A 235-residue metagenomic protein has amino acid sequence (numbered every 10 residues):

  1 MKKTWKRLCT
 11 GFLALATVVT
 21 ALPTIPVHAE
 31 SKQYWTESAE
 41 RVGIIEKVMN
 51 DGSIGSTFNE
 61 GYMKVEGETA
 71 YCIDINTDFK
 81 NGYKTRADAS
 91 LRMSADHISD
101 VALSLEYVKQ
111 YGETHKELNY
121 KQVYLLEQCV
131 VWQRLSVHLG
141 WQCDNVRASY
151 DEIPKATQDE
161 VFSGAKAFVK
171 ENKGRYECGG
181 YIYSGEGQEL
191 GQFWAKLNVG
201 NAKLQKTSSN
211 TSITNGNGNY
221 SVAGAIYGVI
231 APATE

Functional and structural regions predicted by a protein language model:
K2-F12: Bacterial N-terminal signal peptides that target proteins for export
T10, V18-V27: C-terminal segment of classical bacterial N-terminal signal peptides
T17, E30, V101-T114, Q122 (+1 more regions): Solvent-exposed loop/turn and edge beta-strand elements of beta-rich ligand-binding domains
L22, W132-V137, S209, P232: Residue-level marker of positions within ordered structural domains that often coincide with functionally constrained
E30-W194: Short, surface-exposed polybasic-aromatic patches that bind anionic ligands, especially phosphate groups
